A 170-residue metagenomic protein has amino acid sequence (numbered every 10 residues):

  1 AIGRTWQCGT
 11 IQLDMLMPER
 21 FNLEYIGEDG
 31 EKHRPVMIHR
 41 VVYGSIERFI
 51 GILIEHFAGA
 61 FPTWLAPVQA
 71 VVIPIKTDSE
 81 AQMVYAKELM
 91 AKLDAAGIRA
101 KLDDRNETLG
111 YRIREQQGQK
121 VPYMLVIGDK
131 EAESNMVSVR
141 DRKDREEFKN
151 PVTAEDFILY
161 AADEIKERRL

Functional and structural regions predicted by a protein language model:
A1-L170: NTP/phosphate- and nucleic-acid-binding module
